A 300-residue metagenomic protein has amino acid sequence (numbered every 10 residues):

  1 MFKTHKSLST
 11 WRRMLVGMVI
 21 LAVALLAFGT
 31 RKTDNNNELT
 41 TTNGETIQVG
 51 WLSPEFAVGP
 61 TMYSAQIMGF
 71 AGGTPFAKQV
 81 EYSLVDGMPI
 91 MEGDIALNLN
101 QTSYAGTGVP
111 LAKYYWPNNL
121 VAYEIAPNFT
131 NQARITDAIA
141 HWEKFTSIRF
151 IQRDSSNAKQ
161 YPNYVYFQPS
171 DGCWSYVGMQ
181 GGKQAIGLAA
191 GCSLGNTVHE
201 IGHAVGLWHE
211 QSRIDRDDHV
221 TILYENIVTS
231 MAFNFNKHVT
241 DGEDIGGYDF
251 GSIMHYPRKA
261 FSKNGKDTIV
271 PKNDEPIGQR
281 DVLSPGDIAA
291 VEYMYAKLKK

Functional and structural regions predicted by a protein language model:
F2-T4, R12-V49: Bacterial Sec-dependent N-terminal signal peptides
T4-K6, D249: Intrinsic disorder/low-complexity segments
T30-K300: Zinc-dependent metalloendopeptidases
